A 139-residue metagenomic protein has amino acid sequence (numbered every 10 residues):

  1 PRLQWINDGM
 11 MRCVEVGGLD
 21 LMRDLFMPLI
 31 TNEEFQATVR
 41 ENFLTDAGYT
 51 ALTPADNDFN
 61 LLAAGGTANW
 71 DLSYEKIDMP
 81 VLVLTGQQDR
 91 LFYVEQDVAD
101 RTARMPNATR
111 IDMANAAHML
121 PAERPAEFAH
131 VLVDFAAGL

Functional and structural regions predicted by a protein language model:
P1-G17: Flexible "cap/lid" loop of the alpha/beta hydrolase fold
L3-Q4, V94-E95, A122-A126: Conserved strand-to-helix beginnings and helix N-cap segments that scaffold or border functional pockets
D8-G9, L25, N60-A64, Q96-D100 (+1 more regions): Alpha-helical elements of Rossmann-like donor-binding domains used by nucleotide-donor carbohydrate transfer enzymes
G9, R40-Y49: Short glycine/proline- and acidic residue-enriched helix-loop micro-motifs that form flexible lids or anion-recognition
L19-P28: An amphipathic alpha-helix signature
T45-L72: Hydrophobic, aromatic-rich cap/lid helix
K76-A116: Conserved loop-alpha-helix segment in the C-terminal half of the alpha/beta-hydrolase fold that carries the catalytic
P106-L139: Catalytic active-site module of serine/aspartate enzymes centered on a nucleophile-bearing elbow/loop
